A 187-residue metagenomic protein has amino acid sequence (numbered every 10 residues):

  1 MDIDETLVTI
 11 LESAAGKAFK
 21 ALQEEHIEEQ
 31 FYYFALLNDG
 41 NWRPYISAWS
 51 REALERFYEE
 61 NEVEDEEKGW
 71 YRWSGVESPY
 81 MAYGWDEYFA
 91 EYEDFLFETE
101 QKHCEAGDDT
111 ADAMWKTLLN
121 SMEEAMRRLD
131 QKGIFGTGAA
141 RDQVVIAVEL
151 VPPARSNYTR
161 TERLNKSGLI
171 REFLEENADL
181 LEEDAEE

Functional and structural regions predicted by a protein language model:
M1-D4, V8-E12, W85, F89 (+4 more regions): Intrinsic-disorder-associated interaction segments
M1-F31: Short N-terminal edge-element motif at the start of the domain
L7, L11, Y92, L96-E100 (+2 more regions): Generic structural signal of hydrophobic/aromatic residues within well-ordered alpha-helices of folded domains
K20-G40, Q101-A154: Short glycine-rich, low-complexity/disordered patches
E25-E64: N-terminal interaction modules that seed assembly of large macromolecular complexes
N38-N41, N61, N120, N157 (+2 more regions): Detector for Asparagine
L54-W115: Polybasic, proline/glycine-rich intrinsically disordered low-complexity segments
Q131-E187: Glycine-rich, aromatic-bearing surface loops/beta-hairpins
